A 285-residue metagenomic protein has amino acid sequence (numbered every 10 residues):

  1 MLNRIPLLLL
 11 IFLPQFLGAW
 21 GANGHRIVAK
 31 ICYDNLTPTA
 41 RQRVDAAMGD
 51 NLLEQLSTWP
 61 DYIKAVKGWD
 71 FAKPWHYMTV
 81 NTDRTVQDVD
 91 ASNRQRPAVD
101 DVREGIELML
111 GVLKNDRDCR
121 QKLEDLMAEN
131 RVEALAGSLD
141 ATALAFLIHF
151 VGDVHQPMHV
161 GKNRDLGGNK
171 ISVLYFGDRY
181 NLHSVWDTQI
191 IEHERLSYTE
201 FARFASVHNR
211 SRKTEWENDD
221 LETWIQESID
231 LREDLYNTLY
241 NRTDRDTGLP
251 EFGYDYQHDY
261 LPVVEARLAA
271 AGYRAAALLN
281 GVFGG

Functional and structural regions predicted by a protein language model:
L2-L9: Sec-dependent signal peptide recognition, specifically the positively charged N-region followed immediately by
L10-I11, G281: Enrichment for repetitive, rod-forming helical segments
L13-F16: N-terminal signal peptide c-region/cleavage motif recognized by signal peptidases
G18-F150, P157-G285: N-terminal, motif-rich segments that launch catalysis or mediate targeting to/interaction with membranes, typified by
